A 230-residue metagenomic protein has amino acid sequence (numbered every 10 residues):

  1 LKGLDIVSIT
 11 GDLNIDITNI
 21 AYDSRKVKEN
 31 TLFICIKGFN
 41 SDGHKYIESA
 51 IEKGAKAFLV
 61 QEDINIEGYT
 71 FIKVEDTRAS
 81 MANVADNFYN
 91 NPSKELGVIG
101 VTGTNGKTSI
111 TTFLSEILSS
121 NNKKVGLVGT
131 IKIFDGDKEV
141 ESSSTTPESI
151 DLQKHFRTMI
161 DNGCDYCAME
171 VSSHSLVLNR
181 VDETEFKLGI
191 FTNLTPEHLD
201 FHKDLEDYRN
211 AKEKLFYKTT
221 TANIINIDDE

Functional and structural regions predicted by a protein language model:
L1-N83, N87: N-terminal leader/targeting and accessory segments in enzymes
G38-S41, E75, T104, T146 (+1 more regions): Short, surface-exposed acidic/glycine-rich loop or hinge patches that mediate macromolecular interfaces
K45-S49, N179-R180, E230: A short acidic, amphipathic alpha-helical/loop segment
K56-N65, G129-K132, I227-E230: Short, polar loop motifs at secondary-structure junctions
M81-I227: Phosphate-binding loop of NTP-binding sites
